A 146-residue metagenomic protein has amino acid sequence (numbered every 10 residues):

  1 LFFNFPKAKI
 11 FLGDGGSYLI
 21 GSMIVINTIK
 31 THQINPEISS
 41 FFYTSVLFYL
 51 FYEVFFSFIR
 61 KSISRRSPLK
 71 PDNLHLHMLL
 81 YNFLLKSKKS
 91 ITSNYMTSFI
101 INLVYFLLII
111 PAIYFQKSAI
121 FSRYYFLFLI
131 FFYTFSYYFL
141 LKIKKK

Functional and structural regions predicted by a protein language model:
L1-K146: Alpha-helical transmembrane segments
